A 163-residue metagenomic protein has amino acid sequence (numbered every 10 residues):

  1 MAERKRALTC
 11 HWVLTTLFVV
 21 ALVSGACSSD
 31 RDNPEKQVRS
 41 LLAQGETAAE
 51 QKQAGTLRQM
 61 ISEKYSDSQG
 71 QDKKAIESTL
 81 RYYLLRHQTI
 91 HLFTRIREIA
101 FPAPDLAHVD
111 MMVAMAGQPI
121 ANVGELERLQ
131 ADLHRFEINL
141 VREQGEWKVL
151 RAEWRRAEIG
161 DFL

Functional and structural regions predicted by a protein language model:
M1-C10: N-terminal secretory signal peptides that target proteins for export/translocation
W12-S24: Bacterial N-terminal signal peptides
S24-M60: Short, low-complexity N-terminal intrinsically disordered segments enriched in polar/charged residues
R31-V38, E50, Q69-K73, T89 (+1 more regions): Solvent-exposed, acidic/flexible segments
R58-A116: Short solvent-exposed beta->alpha transition segments
P104-L163: Exposed beta-sheet edge and beta->alpha loop/turn motif
